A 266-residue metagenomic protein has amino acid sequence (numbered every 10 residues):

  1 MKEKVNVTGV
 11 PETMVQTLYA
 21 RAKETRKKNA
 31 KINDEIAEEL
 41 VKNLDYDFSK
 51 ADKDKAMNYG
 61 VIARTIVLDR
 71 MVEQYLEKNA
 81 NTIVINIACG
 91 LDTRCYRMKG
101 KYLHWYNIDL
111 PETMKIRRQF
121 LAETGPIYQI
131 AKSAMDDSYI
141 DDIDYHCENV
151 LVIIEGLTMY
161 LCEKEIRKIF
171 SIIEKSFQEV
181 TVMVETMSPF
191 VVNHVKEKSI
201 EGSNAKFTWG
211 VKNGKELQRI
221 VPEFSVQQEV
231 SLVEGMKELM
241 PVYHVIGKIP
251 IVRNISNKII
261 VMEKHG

Functional and structural regions predicted by a protein language model:
M1-I85, C89-K132, H146: Rossmann-like AdoMet
S138-C147: Short amphipathic alpha-helix with an adjacent loop that forms part of the alpha/beta core around
V152-I153: A conserved beta-strand element that flanks and buttresses the S-adenosyl-L-methionine
Y160-I173: A short, conserved alpha-helix within the catalytic core of class I
S176-P189: Conserved beta-strand signature within the Rossmann-like core of class I S-adenosyl-L-methionine
P189-A205: Short, glycine-/aromatic-enriched active-site segment of Class I SAM-dependent methyltransferases
N204-E234: Short alpha-helix
M240-G266: Core SAM-dependent methyltransferase catalytic element
